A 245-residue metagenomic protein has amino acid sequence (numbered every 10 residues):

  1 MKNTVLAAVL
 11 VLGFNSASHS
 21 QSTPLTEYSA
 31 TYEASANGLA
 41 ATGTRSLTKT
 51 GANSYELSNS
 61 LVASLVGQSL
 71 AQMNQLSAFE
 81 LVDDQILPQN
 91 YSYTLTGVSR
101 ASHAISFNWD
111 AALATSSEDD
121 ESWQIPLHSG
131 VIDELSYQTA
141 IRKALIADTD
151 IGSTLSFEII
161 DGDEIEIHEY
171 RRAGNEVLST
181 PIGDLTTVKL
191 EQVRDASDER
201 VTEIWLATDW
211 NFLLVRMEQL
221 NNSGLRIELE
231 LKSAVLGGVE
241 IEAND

Functional and structural regions predicted by a protein language model:
M1-T4: Positively charged n-region of N-terminal signal peptides that target proteins for export
A7-G13: Bacterial N-terminal signal peptides
F14, Q124-V131, G162-E164, E199-R200: Short, exposed beta-strand "edge-strand" segments with a Pro/Gly-rich flavor and a Y/T-containing core
S16-S20: Sec/Tat signal peptide C-region and signal peptidase I cleavage site
Q21-W109, A147-D245: Acidic, serine/threonine-rich low-complexity disordered tracts
R100-I146: Hydrophobic, well-structured mid-protein blocks that either form specific transmembrane helices
